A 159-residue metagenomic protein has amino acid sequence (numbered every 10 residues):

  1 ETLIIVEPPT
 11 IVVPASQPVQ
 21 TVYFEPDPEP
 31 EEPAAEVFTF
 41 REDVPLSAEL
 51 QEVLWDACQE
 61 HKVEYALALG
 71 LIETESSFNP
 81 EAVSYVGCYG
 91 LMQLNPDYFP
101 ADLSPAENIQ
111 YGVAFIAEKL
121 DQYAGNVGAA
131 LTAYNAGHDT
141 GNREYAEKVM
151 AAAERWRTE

Functional and structural regions predicted by a protein language model:
E1-I5, T10-V12, Q20-V22, P28-E31 (+3 more regions): Non-catalytic cell-wall polysaccharide-engagement segments
A34-V37, Q93-N95: Short, basic/glycine-rich phosphate-binding loops at helix/coil junctions that contact nucleotide phosphates
E36-F38, N79-Y85, V113-K119: Short, functional N-terminal and low-complexity linear motifs
A48-W55, Q59-C88: Secreted/periplasmic proteins that engage bacterial cell-wall peptidoglycan
E73, G90-Q93, F115, T140: Short, flexible micro-motifs
E81-A101, G112: Substrate-binding/active-site groove segments that recognize and process beta-1,4-linked N-acetyl-hexosamine
